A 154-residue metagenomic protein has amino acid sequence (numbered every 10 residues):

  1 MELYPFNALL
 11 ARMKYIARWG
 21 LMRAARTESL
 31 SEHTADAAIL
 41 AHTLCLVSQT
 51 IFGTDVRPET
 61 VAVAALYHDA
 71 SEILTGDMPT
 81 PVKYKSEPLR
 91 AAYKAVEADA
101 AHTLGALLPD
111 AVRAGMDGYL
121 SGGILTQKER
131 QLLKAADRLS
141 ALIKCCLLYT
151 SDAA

Functional and structural regions predicted by a protein language model:
E2, E59-V63, P109-L147: Histidine/acidic-rich helix-loop-helix segments that form or flank divalent-metal centers in metalloenzyme catalytic
E2-G20: Short alpha-helical hairpin
A25-E59: Alpha-helical phosphate/pyrophosphate-handling elements in metalloenzyme active cores
I39-C45, E59-M78, K134, R138-A141: Active-site alpha-helical segments that house and flank conserved acidic catalytic motifs for diphosphate chemistry
L40-H42, A95-I124: Histidine- and acidic-residue-rich, metal-dependent catalytic cores
T75-E87: Aspartate-rich (DDxxD/NDxxD/DxxxD) Mg2+/diphosphate-binding motifs and their adjoining helix-loop segments
K85-D99: Divalent-cation-assisted or electrostatically stabilized phosphate/pyrophosphate-binding catalytic cores
Y149-A154: Conserved small/polar residues in nucleotide/adenosyl-binding loops
